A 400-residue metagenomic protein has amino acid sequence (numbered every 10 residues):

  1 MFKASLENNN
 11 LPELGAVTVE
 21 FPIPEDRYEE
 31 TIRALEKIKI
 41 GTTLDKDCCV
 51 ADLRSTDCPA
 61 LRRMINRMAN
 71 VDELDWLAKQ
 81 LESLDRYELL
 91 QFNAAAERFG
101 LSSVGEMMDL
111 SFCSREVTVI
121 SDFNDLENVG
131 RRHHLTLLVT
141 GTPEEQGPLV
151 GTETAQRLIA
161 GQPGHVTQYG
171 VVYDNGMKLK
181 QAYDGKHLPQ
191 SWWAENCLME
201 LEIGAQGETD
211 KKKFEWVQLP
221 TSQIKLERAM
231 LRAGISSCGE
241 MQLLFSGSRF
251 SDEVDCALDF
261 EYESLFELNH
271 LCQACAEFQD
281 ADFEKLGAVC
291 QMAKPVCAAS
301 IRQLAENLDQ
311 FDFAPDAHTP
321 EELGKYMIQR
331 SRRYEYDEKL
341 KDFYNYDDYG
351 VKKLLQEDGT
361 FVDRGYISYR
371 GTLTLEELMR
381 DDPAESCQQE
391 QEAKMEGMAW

Functional and structural regions predicted by a protein language model:
M1-T43, E195-I235: N-terminal ordered "arm"
L11-G15, D57-A60, L179-Q181, G207-F214 (+2 more regions): Short, surface-exposed beta-strand/loop "edge" segments at domain boundaries and coil↔beta transitions
Y28-S102, I224-V296: Structured domain cores in non-transmembrane regions
S103, E116, C290-L304, Q310-F311: Elongated scaffolding segments in large macromolecular assemblies, built predominantly from amphipathic alpha-helices
F112-D122, L135: Extended, low-hydrophobicity segments enriched in charged/polar residues
N124-D210, F214, E321, K325-L373: Extended, well-ordered protein cores
V150, N345, E385-W400: Non-Sec secretion/translocation targeting segments of pathogen effectors
T374-E390: Eukaryotic nuclear/nucleolar intrinsically disordered, charge-dense low-complexity regions
